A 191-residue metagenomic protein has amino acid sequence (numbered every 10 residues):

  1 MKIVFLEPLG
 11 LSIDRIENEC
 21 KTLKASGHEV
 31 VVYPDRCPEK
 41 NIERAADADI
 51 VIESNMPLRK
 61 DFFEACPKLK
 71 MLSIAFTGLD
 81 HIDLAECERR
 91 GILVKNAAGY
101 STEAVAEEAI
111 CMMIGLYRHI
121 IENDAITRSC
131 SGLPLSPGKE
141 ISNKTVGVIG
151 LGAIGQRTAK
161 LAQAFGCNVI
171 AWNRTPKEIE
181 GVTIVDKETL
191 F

Functional and structural regions predicted by a protein language model:
M1-A48: N-terminal glycine-/charge-rich "phosphate-binding" loop or analogous flexible N-terminal tail
R44-A45, F63-C66, I141, T189-F191: A short, aliphatic-rich alpha-helical micro-motif
P57-L69, L84-E86: Rossmann-fold NAD(P) dinucleotide-binding segment
R59-F63, T175-F191: Rossmann-like adenosine-cofactor binding region
D80-I92: Rossmann-fold NAD(P)-binding glycine/threonine-rich loop
R90-I92, A97-T145, I149, K160 (+2 more regions): Phosphate-binding beta-alpha-beta segment of Rossmann-like dinucleotide-binding domains, i.e., the NAD(P)
I154: Hydrophobic/small residue at the entry helix of a nucleotide-binding pocket
